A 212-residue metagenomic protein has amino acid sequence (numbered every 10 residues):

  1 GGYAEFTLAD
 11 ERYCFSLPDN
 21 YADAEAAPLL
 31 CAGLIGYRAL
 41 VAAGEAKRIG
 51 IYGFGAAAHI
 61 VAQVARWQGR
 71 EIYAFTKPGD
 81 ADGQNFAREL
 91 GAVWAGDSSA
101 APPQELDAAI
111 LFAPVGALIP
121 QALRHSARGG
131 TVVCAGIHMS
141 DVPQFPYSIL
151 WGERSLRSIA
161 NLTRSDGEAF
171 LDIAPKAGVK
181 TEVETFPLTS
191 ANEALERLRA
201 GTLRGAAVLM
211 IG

Functional and structural regions predicted by a protein language model:
G1-C14: Glycine-rich phosphate/adenylate-binding loop and adjacent beta-alpha elements of nucleotide- or dinucleotide-binding
F15, G50, Y73, T131-V133 (+3 more regions): Structural detector of well-ordered beta-strand residues that form the stable sheet scaffold of enzyme domains
D19-S99, P103: Mid-domain Rossmann-like dinucleotide-binding core that forms the NAD(H)/NADP(H) cofactor-binding site
A43, Y73, A81-S155: Glycine-rich cofactor phosphate-binding loops and adjacent beta1-alpha1 units of small-molecule cofactor enzyme domains
R48, I60, R70-E71, G83 (+4 more regions): Terminal helix/beta-alpha structural elements that buttress the NAD(P)+-binding lobe
G53, T76, A113, G136 (+2 more regions): Short beta-strand/turn micro-motifs composed of small residues that flank or help shape donor/cofactor-binding pockets
P120, R164-G212: C-terminal hydrophobic helical "lid"/dimerization subdomain of Rossmann-like NAD(P)H-dependent oxidoreductases
A135-M139, I159-L162, F186: Short strand-turn motif at the edge of the Rossmann-like AdoMet-binding core
